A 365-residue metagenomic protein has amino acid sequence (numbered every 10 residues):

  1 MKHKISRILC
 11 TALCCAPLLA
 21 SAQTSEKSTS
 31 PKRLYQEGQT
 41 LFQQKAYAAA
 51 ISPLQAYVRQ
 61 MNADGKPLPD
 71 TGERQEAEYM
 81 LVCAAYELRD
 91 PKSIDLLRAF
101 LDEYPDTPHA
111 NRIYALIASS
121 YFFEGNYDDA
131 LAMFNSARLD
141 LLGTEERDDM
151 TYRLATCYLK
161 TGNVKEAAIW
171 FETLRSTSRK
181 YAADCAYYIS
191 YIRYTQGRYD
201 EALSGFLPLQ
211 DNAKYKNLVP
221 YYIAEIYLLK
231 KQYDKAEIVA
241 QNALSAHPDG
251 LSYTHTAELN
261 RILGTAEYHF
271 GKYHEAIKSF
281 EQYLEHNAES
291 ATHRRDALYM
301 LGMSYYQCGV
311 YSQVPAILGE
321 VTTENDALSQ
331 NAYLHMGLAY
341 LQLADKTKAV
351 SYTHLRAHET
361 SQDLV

Functional and structural regions predicted by a protein language model:
A22-Y79, E87, R112: N-terminal leader/linker segments that initiate helical-solenoid repeat arrays
K27-Q36, D70-E78, D106-L116, G143-R153 (+6 more regions): Generic helix N-cap/helix-start motif at coil->alpha-helix transitions
Q44, E87-L88, E124, T161 (+5 more regions): Structural motif corresponding to the intra-repeat A-B loop/turn of tetratricopeptide repeats
Y47, D90-P91, Y127, V164 (+5 more regions): TPR-repeat structural position
R59-P69, A99-T107, S136-T144, E172-K180 (+5 more regions): Solenoid-like repeat scaffolds
V350-T360: Conserved small/polar residues in nucleotide/adenosyl-binding loops
